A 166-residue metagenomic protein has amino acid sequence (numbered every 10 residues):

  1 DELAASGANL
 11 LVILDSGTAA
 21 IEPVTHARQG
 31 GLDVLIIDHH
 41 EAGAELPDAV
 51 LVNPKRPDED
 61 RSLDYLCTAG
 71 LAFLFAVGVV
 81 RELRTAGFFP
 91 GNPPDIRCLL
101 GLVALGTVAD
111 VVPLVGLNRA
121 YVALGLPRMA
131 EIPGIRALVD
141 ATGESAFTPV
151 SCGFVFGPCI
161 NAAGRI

Functional and structural regions predicted by a protein language model:
D1-I166: Replace "Mg2+/Mn2+-dependent" with "divalent metal-dependent
